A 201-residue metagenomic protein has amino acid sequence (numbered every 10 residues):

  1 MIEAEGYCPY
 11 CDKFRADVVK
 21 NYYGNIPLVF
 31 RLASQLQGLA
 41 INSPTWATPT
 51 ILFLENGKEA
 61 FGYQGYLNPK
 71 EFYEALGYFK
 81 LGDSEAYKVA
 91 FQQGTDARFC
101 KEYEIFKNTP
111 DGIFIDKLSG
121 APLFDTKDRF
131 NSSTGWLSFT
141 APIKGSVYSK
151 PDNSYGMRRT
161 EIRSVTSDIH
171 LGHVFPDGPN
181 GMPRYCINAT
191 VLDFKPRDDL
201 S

Functional and structural regions predicted by a protein language model:
M1-G24, I105-F124: Local sequence-structure signature of Cys/Sec-based thiol-disulfide redox active-site neighborhoods
I2-A4, Y23-G38: Thiol-based oxidoreductase modules, predominantly thioredoxin-like and allied folds used for disulfide exchange
E5-P9, S34-L36, K58-E59, P69 (+4 more regions): Solvent-exposed loop/turn segments at secondary-structure junctions within structured extracellular/periplasmic domains
Y10, F14, N68, F72-A75 (+2 more regions): Stable alpha-helical elements in mature extracytoplasmic
D17, N21, Y66, A75-F79 (+3 more regions): Structured segments of extracytoplasmic/periplasmic soluble domains in secreted or envelope-associated proteins
N42-F53, R158-T160: Structural micro-motif
F53-K80: Non-catalytic, surface beta->alpha helical segment in thiol-disulfide oxidoreductase systems
L81-S201: A short Gly-Trp-Pro
